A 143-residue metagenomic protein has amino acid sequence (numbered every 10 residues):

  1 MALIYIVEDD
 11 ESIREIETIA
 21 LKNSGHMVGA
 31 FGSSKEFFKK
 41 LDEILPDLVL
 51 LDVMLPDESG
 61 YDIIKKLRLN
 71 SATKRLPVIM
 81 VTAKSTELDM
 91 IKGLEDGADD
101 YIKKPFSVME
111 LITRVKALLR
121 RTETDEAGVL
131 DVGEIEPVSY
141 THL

Functional and structural regions predicted by a protein language model:
M1-T122: N-terminal/domain-start alpha-helical segments
D125: A cross-family detector of function-defining hotspots
G128-V132: Short acidic-hydrophobic surface loop/beta-edge motif
T141-H142: Conserved small/polar residues in nucleotide/adenosyl-binding loops
